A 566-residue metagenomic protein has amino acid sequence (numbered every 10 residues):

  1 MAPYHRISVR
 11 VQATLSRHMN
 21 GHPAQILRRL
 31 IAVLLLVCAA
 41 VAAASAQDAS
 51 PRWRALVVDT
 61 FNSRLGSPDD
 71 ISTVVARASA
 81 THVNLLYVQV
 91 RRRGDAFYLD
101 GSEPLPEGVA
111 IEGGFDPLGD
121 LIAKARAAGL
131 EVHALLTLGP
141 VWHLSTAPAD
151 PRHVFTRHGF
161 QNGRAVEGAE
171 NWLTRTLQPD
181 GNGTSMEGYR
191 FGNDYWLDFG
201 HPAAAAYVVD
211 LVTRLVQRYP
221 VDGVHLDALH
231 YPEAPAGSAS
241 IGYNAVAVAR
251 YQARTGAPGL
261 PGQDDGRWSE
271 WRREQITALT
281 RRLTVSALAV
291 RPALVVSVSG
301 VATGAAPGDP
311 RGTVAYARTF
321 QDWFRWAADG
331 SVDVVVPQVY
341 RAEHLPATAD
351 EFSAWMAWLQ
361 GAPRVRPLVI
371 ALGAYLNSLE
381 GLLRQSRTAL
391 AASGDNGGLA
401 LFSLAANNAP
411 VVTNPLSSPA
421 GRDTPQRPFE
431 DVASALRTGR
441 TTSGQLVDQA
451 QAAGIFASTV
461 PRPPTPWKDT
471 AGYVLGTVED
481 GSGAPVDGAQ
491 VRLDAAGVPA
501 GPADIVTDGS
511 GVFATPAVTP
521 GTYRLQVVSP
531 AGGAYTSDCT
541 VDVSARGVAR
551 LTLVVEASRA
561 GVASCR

Functional and structural regions predicted by a protein language model:
P51-R54, S63-R64, A134, G139-R214 (+1 more regions): Active-site-adjacent "subsite" loops/lids of carbohydrate-active enzymes
D70-D95, Y219, V332-V334: Catalytic domains of carbohydrate-active enzymes, especially glycoside hydrolases
R250-P310, A315-S378: Glycoside hydrolase catalytic-domain groove-lining segments
W323-F324, S331-T348, W358-P464: Substrate-binding cleft of secreted/luminal carbohydrate-active enzymes
V474, D480-A500, P520: Short, ordered, surface-exposed loop/turn motifs in non-cytosolic proteins
A495-A517: Short, acidic Ser/Thr/Gly-rich low-complexity loop/linker segments typical of extracellular and cell-surface proteins
G521-G532: A short, solvent-exposed beta-strand micro-motif common in secreted/extracellular proteins
P530-S558: Structured interaction patches on ligand/partner-binding surfaces of diverse proteins
